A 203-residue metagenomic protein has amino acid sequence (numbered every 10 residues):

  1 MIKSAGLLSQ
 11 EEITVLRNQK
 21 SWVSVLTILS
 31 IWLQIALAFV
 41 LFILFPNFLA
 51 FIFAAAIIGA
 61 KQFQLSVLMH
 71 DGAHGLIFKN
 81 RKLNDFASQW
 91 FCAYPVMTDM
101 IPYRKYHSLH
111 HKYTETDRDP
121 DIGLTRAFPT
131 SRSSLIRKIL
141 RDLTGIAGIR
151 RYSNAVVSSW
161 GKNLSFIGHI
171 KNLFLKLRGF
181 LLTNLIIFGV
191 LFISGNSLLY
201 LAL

Functional and structural regions predicted by a protein language model:
M1-G59, L68, A93-A202: Non-catalytic, topology-defining segments of multipass membrane proteins
N18, K79-A93: Post-HEXXH active-site segment of zinc metalloproteases
G72-A73: Active-site His/Glu-centered metal-binding helix of metallohydrolases
L76: Short, ligand-facing micro-motifs at secondary-structure edges
